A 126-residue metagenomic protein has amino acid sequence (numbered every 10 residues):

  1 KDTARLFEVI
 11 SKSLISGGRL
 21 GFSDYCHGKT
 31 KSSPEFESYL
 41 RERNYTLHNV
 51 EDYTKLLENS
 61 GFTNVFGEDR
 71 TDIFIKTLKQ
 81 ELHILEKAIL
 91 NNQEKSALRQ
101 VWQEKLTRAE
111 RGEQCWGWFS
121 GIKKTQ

Functional and structural regions predicted by a protein language model:
K1-T3, C26: Long, hydrophobic N-terminal alpha-helical segment
A4-R19: A short glycine-rich, Lys/Arg-flanked "PGG" loop and its adjoining helix->strand segment in the class I
G18, F62-T63: A structural micro-motif
Y25-N44: Short, glycine-/aromatic-enriched active-site segment of Class I SAM-dependent methyltransferases
Y45-G61: Short alpha-helix
F66-Q126: Conserved Class I S-adenosyl-L-methionine
